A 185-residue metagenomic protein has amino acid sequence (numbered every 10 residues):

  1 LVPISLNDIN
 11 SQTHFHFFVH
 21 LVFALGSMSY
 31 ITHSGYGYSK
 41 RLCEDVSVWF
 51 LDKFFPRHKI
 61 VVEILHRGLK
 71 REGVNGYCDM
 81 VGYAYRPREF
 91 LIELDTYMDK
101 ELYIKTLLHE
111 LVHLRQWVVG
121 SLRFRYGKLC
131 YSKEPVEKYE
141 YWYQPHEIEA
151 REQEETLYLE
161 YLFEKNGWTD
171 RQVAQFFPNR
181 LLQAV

Functional and structural regions predicted by a protein language model:
L1-S11: Extreme N-terminal basic, low-complexity initiation segments that serve as generic localization/processing leaders
F15-F18, F23: Aromatic (phenylalanine/tyrosine) cluster motif
Y38-H58: Zn2+-dependent metallopeptidase catalytic core
E72-E101: Active-site scaffold of zinc-dependent metalloenzymes
E101, W117-I148: Post-HEXXH active-site segment of zinc metalloproteases
K105-W117: Active-site recognition of the HExxH zinc-binding catalytic motif
L114, V118, Q153, L157: Short alpha-helical functional segments enriched in proximate histidine and acidic residues
E140-Y143, E154-V185: Long, well-structured alpha-helical subdomains associated with metal-dependent extracellular/ecto-lumenal hydrolases
